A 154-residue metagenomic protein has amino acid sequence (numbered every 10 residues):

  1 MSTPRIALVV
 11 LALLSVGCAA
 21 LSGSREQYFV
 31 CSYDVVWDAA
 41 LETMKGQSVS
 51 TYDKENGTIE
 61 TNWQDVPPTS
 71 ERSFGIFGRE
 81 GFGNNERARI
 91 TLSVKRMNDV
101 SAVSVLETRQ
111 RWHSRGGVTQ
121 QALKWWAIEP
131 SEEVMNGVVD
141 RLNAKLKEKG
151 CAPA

Functional and structural regions predicted by a protein language model:
M1-A7: Bacterial N-terminal signal peptides that target proteins for export
L14-G17: C-terminal motif of bacterial Sec signal peptides marking the signal peptidase cleavage site
A19-A154: Ser/Thr-rich, low-complexity intrinsically disordered terminal regions
